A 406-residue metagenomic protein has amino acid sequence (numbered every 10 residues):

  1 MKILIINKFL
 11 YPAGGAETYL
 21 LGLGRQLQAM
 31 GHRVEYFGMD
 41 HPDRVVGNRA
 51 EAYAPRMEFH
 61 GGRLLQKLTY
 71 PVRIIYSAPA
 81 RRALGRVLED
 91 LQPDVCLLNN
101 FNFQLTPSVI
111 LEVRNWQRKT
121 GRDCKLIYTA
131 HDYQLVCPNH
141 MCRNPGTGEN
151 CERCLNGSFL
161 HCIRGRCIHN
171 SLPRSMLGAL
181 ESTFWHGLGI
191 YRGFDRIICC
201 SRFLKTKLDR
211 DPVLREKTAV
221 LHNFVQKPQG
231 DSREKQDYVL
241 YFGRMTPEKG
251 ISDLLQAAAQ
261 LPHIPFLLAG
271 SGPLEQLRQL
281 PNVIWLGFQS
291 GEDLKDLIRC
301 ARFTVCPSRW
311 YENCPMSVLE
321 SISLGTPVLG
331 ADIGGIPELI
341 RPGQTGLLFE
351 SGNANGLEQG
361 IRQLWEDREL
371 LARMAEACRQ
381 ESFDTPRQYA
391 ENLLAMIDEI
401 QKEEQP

Functional and structural regions predicted by a protein language model:
F9-A13, R25-L91, G272: N-terminal strand-loop element at the rim of the active site of nucleotide-sugar-dependent glycosyltransferases
Q134, G146-R196: Membrane-proximal helix-turn-helix segments that form the acceptor-binding/catalytic region of lipid-linked
I198, D231-K249, L255-A259: Conserved donor-binding/catalytic core segment of Leloir-type glycosyltransferases
F203, F224: Carbohydrate-associated surface elements
E275-D296: Nucleotide-activated donor-binding/catalytic signature segment of Leloir-type glycosyltransferases, i.e., the conserved
L277-R278, I333-G343, L347-L348: Short acidic/histidine- and often glycine-rich active-site loop of Leloir-type glycosyltransferases that engages
P327-G330: Short hydrophobic beta-strand element within catalytic cores of glycosyltransferases and related nucleotide-activated
T345, G356, Q363, L370-D384 (+2 more regions): A short, well-ordered alpha-helix in the C-terminal region of glycosyltransferases
